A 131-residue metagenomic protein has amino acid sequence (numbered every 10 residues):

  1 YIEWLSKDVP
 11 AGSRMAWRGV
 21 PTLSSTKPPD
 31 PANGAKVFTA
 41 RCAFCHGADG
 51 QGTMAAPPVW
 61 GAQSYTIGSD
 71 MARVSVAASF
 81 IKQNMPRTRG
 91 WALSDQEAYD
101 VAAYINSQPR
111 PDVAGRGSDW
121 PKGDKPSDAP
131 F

Functional and structural regions predicted by a protein language model:
Y1-A32: Post-cleavage N-terminal segment of exported redox proteins
Y1-S13, W91-W120: C-terminal capping alpha-helices of c-type cytochrome domains
E3, C45-Q51, S64, I105-P109: Detector for the c-type heme attachment site
A11, T26-T53, V74: Sequence/structural segment immediately N-terminal to covalent heme-attachment motifs in c-type and related
D30, R73, L93-E97: An acidic site on a long C-lobe helix of protein kinase domains
Q51-P86: Gly/Gly-Pro-rich "capping" loops immediately C-terminal to redox-active cysteine motifs in periplasmic/lumenal
R116-F131: CBM-like carbohydrate-recognition segments
